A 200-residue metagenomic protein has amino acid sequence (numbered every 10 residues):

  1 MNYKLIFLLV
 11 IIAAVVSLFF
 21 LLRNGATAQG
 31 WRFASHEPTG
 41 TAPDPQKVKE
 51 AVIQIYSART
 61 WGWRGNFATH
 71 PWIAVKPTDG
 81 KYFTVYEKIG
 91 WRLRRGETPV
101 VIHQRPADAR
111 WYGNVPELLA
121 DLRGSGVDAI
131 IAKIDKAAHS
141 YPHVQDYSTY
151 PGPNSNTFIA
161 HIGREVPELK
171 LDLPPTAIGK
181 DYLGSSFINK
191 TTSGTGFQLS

Functional and structural regions predicted by a protein language model:
N2-T39, A138-S200: Activation targets extended, charge/polar-rich intrinsically disordered C-terminal tails
K4, K47-K49, K76, K81 (+5 more regions): Context-gated lysine
A26-L122: Glycine-rich catalytic cores of cysteine/serine-nucleophile enzymes that process amide/ester linkages in cell-envelope
P43-P45, A58, D108, I131 (+4 more regions): Homeobox/homeodomain signature
W61, A74, K81, R94-R95 (+4 more regions): A generic structural micro-environment signature that highlights single residues at secondary-structure boundaries
R92, A120-D128, Y182-F187, T191: Intrinsically disordered, glycine/charged-rich N-terminal periplasmic/extracytoplasmic linker segments that lie
P99-P167: Mid-length scaffold segments of soluble, non-membrane domains
